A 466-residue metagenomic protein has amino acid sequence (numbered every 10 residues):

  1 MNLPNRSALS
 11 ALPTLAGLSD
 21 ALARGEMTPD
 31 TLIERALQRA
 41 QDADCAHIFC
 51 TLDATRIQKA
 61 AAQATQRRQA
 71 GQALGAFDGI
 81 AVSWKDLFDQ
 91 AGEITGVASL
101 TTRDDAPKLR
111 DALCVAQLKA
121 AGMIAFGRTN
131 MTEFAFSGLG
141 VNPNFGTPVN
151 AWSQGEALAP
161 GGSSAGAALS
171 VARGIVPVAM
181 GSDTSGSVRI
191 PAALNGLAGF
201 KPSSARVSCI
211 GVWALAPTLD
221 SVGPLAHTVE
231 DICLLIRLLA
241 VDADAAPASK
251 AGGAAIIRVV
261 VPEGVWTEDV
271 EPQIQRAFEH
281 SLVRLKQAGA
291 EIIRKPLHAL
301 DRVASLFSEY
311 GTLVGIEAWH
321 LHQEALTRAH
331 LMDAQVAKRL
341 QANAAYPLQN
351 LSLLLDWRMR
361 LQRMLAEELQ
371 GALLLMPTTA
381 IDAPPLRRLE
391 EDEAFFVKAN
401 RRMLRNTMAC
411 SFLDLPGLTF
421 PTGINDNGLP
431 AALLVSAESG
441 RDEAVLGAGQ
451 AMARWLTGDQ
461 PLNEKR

Functional and structural regions predicted by a protein language model:
M1-K59, Q66-A70, Q287-A288, Q460-R466: An N-terminal boundary/leader segment
R6, F77-A98, A157, I256-R258 (+2 more regions): Short helix-loop capping/hinge segments that flank enzyme active sites or metal/cofactor-binding pockets
S19-A23, L321-F412, L462-E464: Serine-dependent amide/ester hydrolase catalytic core
E26-E34, A62, A112, Q273-P296 (+3 more regions): Acyltransferase
A36, I57, I232, V259 (+4 more regions): Residue-level signal for inorganic ion chemistry
D42, A120, R173-E268, E279-A288 (+2 more regions): Structural helix-boundary/capping segments
A64-A81, K250-V259: Immediate post-signal peptide segment of exported/extracytoplasmic ligand-binding proteins
F77-L219, G264, M376-F395: Short glycine/serine-rich loop/turn segments
